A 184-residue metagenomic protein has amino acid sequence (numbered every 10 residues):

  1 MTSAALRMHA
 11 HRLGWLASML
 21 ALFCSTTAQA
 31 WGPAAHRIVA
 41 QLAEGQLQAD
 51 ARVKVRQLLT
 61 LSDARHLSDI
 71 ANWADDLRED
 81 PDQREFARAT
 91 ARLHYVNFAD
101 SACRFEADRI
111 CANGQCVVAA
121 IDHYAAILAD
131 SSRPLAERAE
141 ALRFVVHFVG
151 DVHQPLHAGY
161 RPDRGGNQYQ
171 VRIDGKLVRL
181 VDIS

Functional and structural regions predicted by a protein language model:
M1, S25-T26: Intrinsically disordered/low-complexity terminal segments and short unstructured peptides
M1-A10: N-terminal secretory signal peptides that target proteins for export/translocation
H9, L13-G14, D80: Small/flexible residues
H11, G150-H153: Residue-level micro-sites within transmembrane alpha helices that shape and flank functional polar/acidic positions
R12-S25: Bacterial N-terminal signal peptides
Q29-F148, P155-S184: N-terminal, motif-rich segments that launch catalysis or mediate targeting to/interaction with membranes, typified by
